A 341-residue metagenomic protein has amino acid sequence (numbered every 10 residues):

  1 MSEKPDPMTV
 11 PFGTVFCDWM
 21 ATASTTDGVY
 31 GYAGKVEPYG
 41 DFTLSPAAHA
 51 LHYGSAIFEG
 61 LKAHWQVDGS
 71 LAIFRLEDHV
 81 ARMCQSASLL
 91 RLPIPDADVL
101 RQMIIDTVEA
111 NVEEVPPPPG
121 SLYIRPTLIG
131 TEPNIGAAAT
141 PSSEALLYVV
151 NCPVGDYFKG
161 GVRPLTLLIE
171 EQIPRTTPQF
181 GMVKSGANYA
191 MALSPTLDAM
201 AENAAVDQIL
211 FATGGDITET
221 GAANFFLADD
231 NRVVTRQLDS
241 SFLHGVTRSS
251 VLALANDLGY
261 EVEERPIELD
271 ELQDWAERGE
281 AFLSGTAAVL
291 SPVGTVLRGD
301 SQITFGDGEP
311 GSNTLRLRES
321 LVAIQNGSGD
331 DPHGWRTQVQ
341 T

Functional and structural regions predicted by a protein language model:
M1-A110, T127-T341: Helix-start/capping segments and mature chain N-termini
E113-V115: Alpha-helix termini
P117-I129: Extended, Lys/Arg-enriched charged tracts that mediate electrostatic binding to polyanionic substrates
